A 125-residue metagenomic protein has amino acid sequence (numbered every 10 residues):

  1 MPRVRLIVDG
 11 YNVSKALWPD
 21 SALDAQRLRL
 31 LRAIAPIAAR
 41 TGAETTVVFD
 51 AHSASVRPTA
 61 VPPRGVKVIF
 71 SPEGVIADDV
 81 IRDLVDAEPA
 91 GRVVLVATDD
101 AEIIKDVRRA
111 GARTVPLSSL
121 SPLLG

Functional and structural regions predicted by a protein language model:
P2-V8, N12-G125: Nuclease catalytic cores that cleave nucleic-acid phosphodiester bonds, predominantly acidic two-metal-ion
